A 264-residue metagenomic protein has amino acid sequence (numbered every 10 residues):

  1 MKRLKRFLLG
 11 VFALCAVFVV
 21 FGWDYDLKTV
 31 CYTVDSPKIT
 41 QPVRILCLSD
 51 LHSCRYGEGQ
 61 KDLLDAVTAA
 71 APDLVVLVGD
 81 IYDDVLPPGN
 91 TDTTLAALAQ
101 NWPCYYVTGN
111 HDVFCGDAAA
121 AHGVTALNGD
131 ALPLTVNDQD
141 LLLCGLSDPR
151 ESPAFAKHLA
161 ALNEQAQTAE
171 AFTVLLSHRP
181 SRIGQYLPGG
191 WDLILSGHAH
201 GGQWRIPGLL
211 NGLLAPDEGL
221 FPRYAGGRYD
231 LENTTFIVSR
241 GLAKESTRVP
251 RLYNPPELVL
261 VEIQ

Functional and structural regions predicted by a protein language model:
M1-A13: N-terminal Sec-pathway targeting helices
G10-N90: N-terminal active-site segment of His-dependent metallophosphoesterases
F21, I45-K61, I81-G89, F114 (+3 more regions): Acidic/histidine-rich helix-loop elements that form or flank divalent-metal/phosphate-binding sites at the catalytic
L27, D35-L46, V124, A131-G145 (+2 more regions): Beta-strand-turn-beta hairpins that frame and shape the catalytic cleft of phosphate-ester-processing enzymes
C47-S49, L74-D80, C104-N110, L127-G129 (+3 more regions): Active-site neighborhood of phospho(di)ester-bond hydrolases with catalytic His/Asp-centered motifs
G59-T135: Core catalytic region of metal-dependent phosphoesterases/phosphodiesterases, especially metallo-beta-lactamase-like
G116, A121-G123, N128-D130, V136-S177 (+3 more regions): Binuclear metal-dependent hydrolase catalytic cores centered on His/Asp/Glu-rich metal-binding motifs
P180-V259: Conserved beta-sheet core of the metallophosphoesterase superfamily
